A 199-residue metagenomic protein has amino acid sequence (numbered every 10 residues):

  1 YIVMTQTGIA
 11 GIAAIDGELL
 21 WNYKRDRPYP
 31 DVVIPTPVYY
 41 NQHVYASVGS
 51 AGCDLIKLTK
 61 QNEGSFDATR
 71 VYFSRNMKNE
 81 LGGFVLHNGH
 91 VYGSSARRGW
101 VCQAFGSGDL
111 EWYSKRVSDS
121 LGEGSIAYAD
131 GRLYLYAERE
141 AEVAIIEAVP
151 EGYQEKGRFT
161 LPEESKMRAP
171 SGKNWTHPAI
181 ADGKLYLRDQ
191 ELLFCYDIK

Functional and structural regions predicted by a protein language model:
Y1-K199: Noncatalytic, solvent-exposed loop/strand surfaces of beta-propeller-type extracellular/periplasmic domains
